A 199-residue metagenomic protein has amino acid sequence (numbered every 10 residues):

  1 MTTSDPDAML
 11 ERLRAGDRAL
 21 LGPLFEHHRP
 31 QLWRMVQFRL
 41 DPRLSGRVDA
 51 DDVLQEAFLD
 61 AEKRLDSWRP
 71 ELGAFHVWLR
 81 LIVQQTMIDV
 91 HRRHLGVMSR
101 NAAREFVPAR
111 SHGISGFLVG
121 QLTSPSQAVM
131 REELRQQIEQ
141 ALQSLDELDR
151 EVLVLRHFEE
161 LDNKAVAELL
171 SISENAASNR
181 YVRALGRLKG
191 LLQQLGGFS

Functional and structural regions predicted by a protein language model:
M1-P30, F117-V119, S126, Q143 (+2 more regions): N-terminal module of bacterial RNA polymerase sigma factors
E11-A15, F38-S45, Q55-L72, R93-L95: Sigma70-family region 2
A15-E26, R34-E56, E174, L195-S199: Short, charged helix-capping/linker segments at alpha-helix termini
W33-V36, L40, L95, L145 (+3 more regions): Short, Lys/Arg-enriched C-terminal cap helix and immediately downstream tail that follows
S45, E105, A109-F117, E168-L169 (+1 more regions): C-terminal edge and immediately downstream basic/flexible tail or linker adjoining helix-turn-helix-like DNA-binding
V48, D52-L59, G73-Q85: Structural recognition of an alpha-helix C-terminal capping motif at a helix-to-coil junction
S67, L81-F106: Arg/Lys-rich amphipathic alpha helix in sigma70-family domain 2
I138-A141, D149, F158, N163-Q194: DNA-recognition helix of helix-turn-helix
